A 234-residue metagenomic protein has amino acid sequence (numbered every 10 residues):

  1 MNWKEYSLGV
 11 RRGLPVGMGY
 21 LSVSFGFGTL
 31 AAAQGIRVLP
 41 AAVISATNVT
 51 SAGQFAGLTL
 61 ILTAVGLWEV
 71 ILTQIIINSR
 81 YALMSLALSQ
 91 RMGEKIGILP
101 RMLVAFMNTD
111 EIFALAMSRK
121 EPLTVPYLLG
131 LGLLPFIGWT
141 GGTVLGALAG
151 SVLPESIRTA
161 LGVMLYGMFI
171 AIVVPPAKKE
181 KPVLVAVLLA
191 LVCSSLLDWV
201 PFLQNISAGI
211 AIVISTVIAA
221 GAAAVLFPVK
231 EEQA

Functional and structural regions predicted by a protein language model:
M1-L8: Short, Lys/Arg-rich, polar N-terminal cytosolic tail immediately upstream of the first transmembrane signal-anchor
L14-F27, V49-T50: The first (N-terminal) embedded transmembrane alpha-helix
A33-G35, L39, I44-S79: Membrane-interfacial helix-loop connectors
R37, L196-I214, A222: Flexible hinge motifs at transmembrane-helix junctions and intramembrane kinks/re-entrant loops in multi-pass membrane
L72-G162: Helix-loop-helix junctions within the multi-pass membrane cores of secondary transporters/permeases
R158-V163, P182, Q204-I218: Loop-to-transmembrane alpha-helix initiation sites
V183-S194: Central hydrophobic cores of alpha-helical transmembrane segments in multi-pass integral membrane proteins
A224-A234: Membrane-interface capping segments at transmembrane-helix boundaries
